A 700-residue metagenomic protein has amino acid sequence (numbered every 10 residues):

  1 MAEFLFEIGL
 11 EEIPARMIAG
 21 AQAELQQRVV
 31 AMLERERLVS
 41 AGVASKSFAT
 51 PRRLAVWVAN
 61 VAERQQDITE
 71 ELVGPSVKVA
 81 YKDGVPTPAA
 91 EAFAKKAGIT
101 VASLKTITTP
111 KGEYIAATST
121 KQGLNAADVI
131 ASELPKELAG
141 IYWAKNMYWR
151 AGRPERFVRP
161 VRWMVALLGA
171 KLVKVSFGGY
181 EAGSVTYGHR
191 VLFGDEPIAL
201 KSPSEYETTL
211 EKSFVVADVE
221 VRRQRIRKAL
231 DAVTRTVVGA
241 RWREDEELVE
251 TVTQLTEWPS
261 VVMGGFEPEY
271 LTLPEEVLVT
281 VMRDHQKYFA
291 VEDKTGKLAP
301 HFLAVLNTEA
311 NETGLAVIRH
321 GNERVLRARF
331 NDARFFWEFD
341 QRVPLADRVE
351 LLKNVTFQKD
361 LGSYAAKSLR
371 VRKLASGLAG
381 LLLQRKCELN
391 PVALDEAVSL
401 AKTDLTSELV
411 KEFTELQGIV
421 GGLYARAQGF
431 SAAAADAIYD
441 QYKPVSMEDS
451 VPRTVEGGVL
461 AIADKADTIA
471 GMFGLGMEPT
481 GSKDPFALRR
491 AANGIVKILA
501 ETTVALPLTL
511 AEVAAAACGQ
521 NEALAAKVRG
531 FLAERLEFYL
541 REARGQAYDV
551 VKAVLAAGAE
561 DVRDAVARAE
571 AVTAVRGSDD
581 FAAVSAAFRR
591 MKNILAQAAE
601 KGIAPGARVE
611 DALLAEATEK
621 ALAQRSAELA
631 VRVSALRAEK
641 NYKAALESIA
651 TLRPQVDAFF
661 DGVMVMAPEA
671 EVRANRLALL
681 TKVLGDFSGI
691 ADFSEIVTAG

Functional and structural regions predicted by a protein language model:
M1-G700: Amphipathic alpha-helical "coupling" segments that flank catalytic cores
